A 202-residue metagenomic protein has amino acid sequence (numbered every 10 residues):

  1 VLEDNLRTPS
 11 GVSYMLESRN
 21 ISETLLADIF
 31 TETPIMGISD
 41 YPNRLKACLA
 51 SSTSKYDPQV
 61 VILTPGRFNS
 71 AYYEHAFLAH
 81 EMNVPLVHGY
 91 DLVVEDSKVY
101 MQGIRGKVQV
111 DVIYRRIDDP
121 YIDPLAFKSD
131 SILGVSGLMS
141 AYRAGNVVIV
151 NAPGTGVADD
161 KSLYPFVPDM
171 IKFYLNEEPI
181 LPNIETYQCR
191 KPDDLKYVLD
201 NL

Functional and structural regions predicted by a protein language model:
V1-L202: Domain-scale recognition of functional cores that engage charged ligands
